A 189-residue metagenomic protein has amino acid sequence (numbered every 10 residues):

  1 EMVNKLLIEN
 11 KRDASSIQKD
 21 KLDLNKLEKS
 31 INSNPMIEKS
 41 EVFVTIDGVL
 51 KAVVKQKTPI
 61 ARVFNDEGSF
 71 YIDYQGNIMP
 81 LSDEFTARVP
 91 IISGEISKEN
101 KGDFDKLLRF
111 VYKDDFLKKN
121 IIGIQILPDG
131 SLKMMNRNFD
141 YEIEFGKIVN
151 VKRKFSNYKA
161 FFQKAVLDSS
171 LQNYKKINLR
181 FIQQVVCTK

Functional and structural regions predicted by a protein language model:
E1-P35, D83-D105, S156, Q163-L167: Periplasmic/extracytosolic POTRA-like scaffold domains at the N-termini of outer-membrane and outer-envelope
A14, E38-K39, V49, T58-A61 (+7 more regions): Short beta-strands and strand-coil junctions in structured, solvent-facing domains, enriched
K21, N25-I60, N77: Membrane-embedded segments
L22, T45-V49, D66-E67, E84-V89 (+6 more regions): Extracytoplasmic
K39-F43, V49-K55, F70-Y71, I91-S93 (+5 more regions): Soluble periplasmic/extracytoplasmic beta-strand elements of cell-envelope proteins
L50-P128: Extracytoplasmic segments of membrane-associated envelope/inner-membrane machinery
F145-K189: Extracytoplasmic/luminal low-complexity segments enriched in Pro/Gly and acidic/polar residues that act as flexible
